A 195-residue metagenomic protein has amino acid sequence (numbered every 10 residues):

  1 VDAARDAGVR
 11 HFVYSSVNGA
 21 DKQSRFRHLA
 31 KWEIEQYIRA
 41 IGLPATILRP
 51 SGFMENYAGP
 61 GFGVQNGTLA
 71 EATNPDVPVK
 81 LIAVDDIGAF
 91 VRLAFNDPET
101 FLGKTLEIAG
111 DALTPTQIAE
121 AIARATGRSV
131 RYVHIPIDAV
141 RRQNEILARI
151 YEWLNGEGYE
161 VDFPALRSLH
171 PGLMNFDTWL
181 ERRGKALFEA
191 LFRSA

Functional and structural regions predicted by a protein language model:
A3-H11, N18-R131, V140-E145, G184: Oxidoreductase cofactor-interface core, primarily capturing Rossmann-like NAD(P)-dependent enzymes
T126, I137-A195: A hydrophobic C-terminal alpha-helical subdomain
V133-I135: Short acidic low-complexity segments
